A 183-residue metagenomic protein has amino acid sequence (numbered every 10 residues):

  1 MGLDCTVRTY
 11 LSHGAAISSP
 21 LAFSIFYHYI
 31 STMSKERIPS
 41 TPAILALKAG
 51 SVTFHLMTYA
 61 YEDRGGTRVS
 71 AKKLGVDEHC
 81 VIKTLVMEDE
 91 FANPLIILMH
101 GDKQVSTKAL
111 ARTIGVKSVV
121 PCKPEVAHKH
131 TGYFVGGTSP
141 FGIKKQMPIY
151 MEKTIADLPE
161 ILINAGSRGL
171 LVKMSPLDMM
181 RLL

Functional and structural regions predicted by a protein language model:
S12, S18-S19, S24, S31: Serine residues within intrinsically disordered or low-complexity segments
F26-L183: Extended, low-hydrophobicity, polar/charged segments
